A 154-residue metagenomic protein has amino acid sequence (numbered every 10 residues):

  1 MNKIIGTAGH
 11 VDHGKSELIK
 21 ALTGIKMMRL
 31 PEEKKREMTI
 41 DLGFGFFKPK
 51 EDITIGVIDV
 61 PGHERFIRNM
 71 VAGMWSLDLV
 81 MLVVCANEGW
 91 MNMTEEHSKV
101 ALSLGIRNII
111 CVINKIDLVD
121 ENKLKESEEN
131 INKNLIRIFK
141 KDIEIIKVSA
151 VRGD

Functional and structural regions predicted by a protein language model:
M1-P61: Conserved G1/Walker A P-loop phosphate-binding module
V11, M38-I40, F46-E51, A72-S76 (+2 more regions): Conserved catalytic network of the ASCE P-loop NTPase/AAA+ motor domain
D12, L18, E37, D59 (+6 more regions): Residue-level signature of catalytic and energy-coupling elements of molecular machines, predominantly ATP/GTP-dependent
T23, M27, V71, W75 (+5 more regions): Signal for well-folded cores of large energy- and translation-related assemblies
L30-E33, I67-N69, H97: Short beta-alpha junctions and helix-cap segments that line functional grooves
I53-T54, V60-R65, W75-E126: Conserved Switch II/interswitch segment of TRAFAC-class P-loop GTPases
R107, D117-D154: Canonical P-loop GTPase G-domain recognition
